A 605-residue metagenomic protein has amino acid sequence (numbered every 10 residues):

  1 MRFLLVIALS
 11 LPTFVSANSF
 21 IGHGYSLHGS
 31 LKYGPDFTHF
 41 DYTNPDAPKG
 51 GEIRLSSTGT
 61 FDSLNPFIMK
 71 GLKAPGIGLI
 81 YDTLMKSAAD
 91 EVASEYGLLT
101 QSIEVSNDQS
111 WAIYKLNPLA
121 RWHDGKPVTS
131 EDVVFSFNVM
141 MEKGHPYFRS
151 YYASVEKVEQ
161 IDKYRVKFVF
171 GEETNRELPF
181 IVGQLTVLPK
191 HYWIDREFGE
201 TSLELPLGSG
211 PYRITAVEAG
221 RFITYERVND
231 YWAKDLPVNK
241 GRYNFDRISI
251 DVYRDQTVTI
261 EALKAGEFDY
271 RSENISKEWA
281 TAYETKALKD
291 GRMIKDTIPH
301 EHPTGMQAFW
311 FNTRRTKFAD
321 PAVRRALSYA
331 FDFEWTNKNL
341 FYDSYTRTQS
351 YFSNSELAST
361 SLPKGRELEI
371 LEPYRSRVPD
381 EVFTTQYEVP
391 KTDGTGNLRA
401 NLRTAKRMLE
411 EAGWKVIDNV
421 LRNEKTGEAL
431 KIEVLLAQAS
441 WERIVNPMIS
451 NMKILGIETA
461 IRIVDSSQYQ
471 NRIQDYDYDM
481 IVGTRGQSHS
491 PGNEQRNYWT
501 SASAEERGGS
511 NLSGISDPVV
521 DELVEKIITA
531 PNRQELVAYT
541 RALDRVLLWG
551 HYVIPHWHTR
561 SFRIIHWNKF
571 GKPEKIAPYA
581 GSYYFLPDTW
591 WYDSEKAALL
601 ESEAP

Functional and structural regions predicted by a protein language model:
N18-D108, K115, F135-N138, L207: N-terminal lobe/hinge region of extracytoplasmic solute-binding protein
T43, A47-P48, I68-G76, S102-P146 (+6 more regions): Aromatic- and charge-enriched surface segment that lines or borders ligand/interaction sites
S57-G59, G71-P75, L79, E218-R227 (+4 more regions): Detector for C-terminal structural segments
T60, I80-A93, V182-S249, R254-V258 (+4 more regions): Gly/Pro-rich hinge or "lid" segments in bacterial periplasmic/extracellular proteins
G97-Q101, N107, H123, V128 (+5 more regions): Aromatic-rich, solvent-exposed beta-strand/loop patch
K115, R149-I194, S209-E218, P363-R377: Surface-exposed binding/hinge segments that line and control ligand-binding clefts or catalytic entry sites
N117, E200, A233-Y283, R325 (+4 more regions): Ligand-site clamp/hinge motif
K157-E159, T215-E226, D251-R315, A322 (+4 more regions): Extracellular/periplasmic solute-recognition and catalytic clefts
